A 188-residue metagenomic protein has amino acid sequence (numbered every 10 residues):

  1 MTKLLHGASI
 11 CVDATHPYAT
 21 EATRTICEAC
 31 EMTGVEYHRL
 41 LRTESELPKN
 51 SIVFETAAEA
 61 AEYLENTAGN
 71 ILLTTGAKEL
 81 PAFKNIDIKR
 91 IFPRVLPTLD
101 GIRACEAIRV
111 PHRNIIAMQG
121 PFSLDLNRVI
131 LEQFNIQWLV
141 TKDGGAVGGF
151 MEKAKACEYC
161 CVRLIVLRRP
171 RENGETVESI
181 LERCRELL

Functional and structural regions predicted by a protein language model:
M1, E59-A60, E79-A82, D100-G101 (+1 more regions): Short acidic active-site motifs
T2-A60: Glycine/small-residue-rich loop that forms an oxyanion/phosphate-binding "nest" at active or ligand-binding sites
S9-I10, N70, Q137-W138: Structural motif
T15, V95, K142-G144, R168-P170: Short secondary-structure boundary segments
S51-A58, E175-R183: Short acidic-hydrophobic, aromatic-tinged amphipathic segments that line or gate anion-handling sites
G69-I115: Anionic-ligand binding region
D100-G101, R163-G174: Short, flexible loop segments at boundaries between secondary-structure elements
E106-V129, Q133-W138, D143-C160: A C-terminal functional module that forms or caps the active site or interfaces directly with catalytic machinery
